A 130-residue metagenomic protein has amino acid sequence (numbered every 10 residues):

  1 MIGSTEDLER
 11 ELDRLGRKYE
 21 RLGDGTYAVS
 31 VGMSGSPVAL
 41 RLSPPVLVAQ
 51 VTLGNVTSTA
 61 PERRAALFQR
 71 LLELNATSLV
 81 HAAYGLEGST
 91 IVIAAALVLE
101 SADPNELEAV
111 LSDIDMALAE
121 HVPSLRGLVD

Functional and structural regions predicted by a protein language model:
M1-P37, A76-L79, A83-L86: Charge-rich, low-complexity N-terminal segments
I2, S58-E62, S101-E108: Ordered, soluble secondary-structure elements with a strong preference for glycine-centered loop motifs and nearby
D7, A66, R70, A109-E120: Long, highly charged amphipathic alpha-helices
T26-Y27, L47, I91: Hydrophobic residues embedded in beta-strands of well-ordered beta-sheets
V38-N55: A short acidic-to-branched-hydrophobic micro-motif
V51-T90, A94: Short, internal acidic amphipathic alpha-helical interface segments that mediate docking to partner proteins
H81-S112, P123-R126: Well-ordered alpha/beta subsegment
M116-D130: Soluble, non-membrane globular domain cores that form compact, hydrophobic packing and curved binding surfaces
